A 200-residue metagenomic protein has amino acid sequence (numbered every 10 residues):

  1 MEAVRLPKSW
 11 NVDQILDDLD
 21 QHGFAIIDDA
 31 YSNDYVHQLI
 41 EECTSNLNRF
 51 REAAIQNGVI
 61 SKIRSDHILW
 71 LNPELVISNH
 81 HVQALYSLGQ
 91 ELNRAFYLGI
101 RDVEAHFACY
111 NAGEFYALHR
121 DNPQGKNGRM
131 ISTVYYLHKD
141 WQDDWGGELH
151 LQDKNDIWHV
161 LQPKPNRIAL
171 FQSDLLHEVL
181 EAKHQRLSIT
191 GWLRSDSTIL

Functional and structural regions predicted by a protein language model:
E2-A95: Non-heme Fe(II)/2-oxoglutarate
I26, H106, S132, S188: Amphipathic alpha-helical recognition patches that constitute DNA-binding helices
V36-H37, Y110-Y116, E178-V179, T198-L200: Short catalytic/ligand-binding loop motif for oxyanion handling, primarily in non-cytosolic enzymes, centered on
R94-G99, N122-K126: Short, conserved, surface-exposed binding loops centered on an aromatic residue
L98-H106, W145: A short coil-to-beta-strand element that immediately follows conserved catalytic motifs
F107-K126: Conserved short histidine dyad/triad with adjacent acidic residue
Q124, R129, H138-L200: Catalytic core of Fe(II)/2-oxoglutarate
